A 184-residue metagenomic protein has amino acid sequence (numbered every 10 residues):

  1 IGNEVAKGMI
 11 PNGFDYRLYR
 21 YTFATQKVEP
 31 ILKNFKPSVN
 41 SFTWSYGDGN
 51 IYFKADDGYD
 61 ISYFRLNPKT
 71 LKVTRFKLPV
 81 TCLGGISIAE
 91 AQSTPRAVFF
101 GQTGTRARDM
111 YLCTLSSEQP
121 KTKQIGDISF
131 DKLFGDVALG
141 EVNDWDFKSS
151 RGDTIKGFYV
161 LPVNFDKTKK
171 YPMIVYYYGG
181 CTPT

Functional and structural regions predicted by a protein language model:
I1-L18, F23, P30-V39, F53-F64 (+2 more regions): A flexible loop/linker signature enriched in serine peptidases of the S9 family
R20, R65-L66, F147, Y159: Hydrophobic beta-strand positions
T22-Q26, N67-L71, L115-E118: Short loop/turn segments that connect beta-strands within beta-propeller blades
E29-K33, T74-L78, K121-S129: Beta-propeller fold detector
N40-F42, I86: Beta-propeller and closely related beta-sheet repeat lectin domains
W44-D48, Y63, K69-T70: Long hydrophobic segments that form regular secondary structure
D48, G84-T184: Serine-hydrolase catalytic core recognition
